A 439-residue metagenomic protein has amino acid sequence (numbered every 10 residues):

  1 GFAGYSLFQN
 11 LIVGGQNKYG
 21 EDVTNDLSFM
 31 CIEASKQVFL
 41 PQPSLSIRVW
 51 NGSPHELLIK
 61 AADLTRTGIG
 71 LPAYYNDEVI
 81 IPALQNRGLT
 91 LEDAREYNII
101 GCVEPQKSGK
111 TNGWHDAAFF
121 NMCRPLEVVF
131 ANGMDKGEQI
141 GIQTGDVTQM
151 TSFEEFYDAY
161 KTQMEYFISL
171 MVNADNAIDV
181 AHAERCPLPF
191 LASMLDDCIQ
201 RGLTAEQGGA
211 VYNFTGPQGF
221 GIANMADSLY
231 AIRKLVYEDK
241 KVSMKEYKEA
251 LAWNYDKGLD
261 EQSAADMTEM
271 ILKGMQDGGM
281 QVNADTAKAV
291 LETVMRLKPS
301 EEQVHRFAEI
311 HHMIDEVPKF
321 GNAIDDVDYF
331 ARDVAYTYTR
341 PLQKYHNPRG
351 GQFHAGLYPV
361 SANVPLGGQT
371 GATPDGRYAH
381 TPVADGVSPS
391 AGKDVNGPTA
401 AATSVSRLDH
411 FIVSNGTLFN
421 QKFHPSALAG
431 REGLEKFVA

Functional and structural regions predicted by a protein language model:
G1-A439: Conserved catalytic cores of very large enzyme subunits
